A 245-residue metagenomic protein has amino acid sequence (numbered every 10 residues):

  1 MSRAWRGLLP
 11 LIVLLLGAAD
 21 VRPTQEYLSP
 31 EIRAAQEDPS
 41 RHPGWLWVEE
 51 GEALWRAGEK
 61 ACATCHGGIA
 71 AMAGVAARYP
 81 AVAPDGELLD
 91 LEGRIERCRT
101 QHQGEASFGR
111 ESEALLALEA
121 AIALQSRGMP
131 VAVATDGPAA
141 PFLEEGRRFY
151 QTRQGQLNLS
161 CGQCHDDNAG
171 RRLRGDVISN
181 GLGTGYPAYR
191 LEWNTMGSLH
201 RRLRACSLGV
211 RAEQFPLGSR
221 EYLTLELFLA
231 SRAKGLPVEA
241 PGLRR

Functional and structural regions predicted by a protein language model:
M1-E37, R41, E49-A53, A106-S107 (+1 more regions): N-terminal export/targeting leaders of redox proteins
T24-A57, L124-Q154: Electrostatic cytochrome c docking/interface patches
R33, E52-E59, M72-P130, Y150: Hydrophobic, ordered structural segments
L46, E50, D90, R94 (+7 more regions): Extracytoplasmic/secreted proteins, especially bacterial periplasmic and envelope-associated proteins
E52, R94-C98, H102, A106-S107 (+5 more regions): A structural feature that tracks compact, well-ordered secondary-structure segments with a strong bias toward
G58-I69, L118, G146, Q156-N168 (+2 more regions): The canonical Cys-X-X-Cys-His
A71-V75, R171-R174: Short Cys/His-rich "knuckle" micro-motifs
G104-A132, A212-R244: C-terminal capping alpha-helices of c-type cytochrome domains
